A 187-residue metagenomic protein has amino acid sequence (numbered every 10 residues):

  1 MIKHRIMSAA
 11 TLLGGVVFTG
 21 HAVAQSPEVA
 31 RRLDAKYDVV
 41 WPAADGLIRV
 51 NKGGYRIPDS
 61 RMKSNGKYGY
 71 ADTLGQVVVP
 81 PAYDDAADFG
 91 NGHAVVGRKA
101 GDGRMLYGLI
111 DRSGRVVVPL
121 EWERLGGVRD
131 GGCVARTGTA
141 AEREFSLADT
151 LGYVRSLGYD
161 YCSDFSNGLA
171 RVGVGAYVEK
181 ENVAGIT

Functional and structural regions predicted by a protein language model:
M1-K3: N-terminal secretory signal peptides that target proteins for export/translocation
S8-V17: Bacterial N-terminal signal peptides
G20-V23: Sec/Tat signal peptide C-region and signal peptidase I cleavage site
Q25-T187: Residue-level detector of conserved, function-critical positions
